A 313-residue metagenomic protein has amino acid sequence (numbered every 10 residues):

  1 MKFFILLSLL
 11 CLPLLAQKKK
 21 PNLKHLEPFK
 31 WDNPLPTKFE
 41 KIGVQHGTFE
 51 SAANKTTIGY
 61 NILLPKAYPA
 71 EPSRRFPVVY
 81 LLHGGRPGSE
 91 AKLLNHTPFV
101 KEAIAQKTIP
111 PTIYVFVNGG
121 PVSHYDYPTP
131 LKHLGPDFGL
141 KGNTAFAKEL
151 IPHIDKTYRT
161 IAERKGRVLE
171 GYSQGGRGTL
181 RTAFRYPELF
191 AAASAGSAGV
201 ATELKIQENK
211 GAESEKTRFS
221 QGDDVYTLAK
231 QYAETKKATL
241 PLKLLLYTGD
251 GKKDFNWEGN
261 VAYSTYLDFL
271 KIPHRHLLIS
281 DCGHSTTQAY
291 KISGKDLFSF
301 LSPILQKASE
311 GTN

Functional and structural regions predicted by a protein language model:
M1-L7: Sec-dependent signal peptide recognition, specifically the positively charged N-region followed immediately by
L7-S8, I304: Prokaryotic Sec-type signal peptides and long signal-anchor helices with extended Leu/Ile/Val-rich h-regions
S8-A16: Hydrophobic h-region of N-terminal signal peptides that target proteins for export in Gram-negative bacteria
Q17-N313: Non-catalytic cap/lid and distal C-terminal segments of serine-dependent acyl enzymes
